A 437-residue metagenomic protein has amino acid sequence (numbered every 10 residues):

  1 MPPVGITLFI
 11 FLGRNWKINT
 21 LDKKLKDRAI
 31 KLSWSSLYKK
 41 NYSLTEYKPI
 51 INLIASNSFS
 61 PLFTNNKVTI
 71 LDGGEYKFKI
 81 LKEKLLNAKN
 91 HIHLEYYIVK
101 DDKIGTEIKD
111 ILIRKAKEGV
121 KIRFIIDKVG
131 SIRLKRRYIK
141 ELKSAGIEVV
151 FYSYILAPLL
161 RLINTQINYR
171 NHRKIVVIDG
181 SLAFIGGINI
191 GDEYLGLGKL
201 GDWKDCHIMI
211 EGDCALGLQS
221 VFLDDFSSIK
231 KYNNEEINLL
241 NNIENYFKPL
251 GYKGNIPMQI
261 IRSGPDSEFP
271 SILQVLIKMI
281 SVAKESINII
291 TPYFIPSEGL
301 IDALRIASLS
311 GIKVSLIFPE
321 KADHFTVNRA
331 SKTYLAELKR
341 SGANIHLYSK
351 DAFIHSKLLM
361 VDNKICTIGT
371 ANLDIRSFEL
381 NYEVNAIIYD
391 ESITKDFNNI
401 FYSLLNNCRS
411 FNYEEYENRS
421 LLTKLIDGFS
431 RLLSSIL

Functional and structural regions predicted by a protein language model:
M1-L273, K278, V282, A322 (+6 more regions): N-terminal localization/anchoring segments of enzymes in phospholipid and broader phosphate metabolism
K135, L300, T326-R329, L358: Short, well-ordered secondary-structure micro-motifs
Y293-V314, P319, H324: Helical hairpin unit composed of two closely spaced alpha helices linked by a short loop
A303-A307, T333, S403: Short, solvent-exposed amphipathic alpha-helical segments in soluble enzyme and RNA/protein-processing domains
R329, T333-A336: Short, structured helix-loop element that forms part of the nucleotide-activated donor/catalytic region
H346-K350: Active-site donor-binding acidic/aromatic loop of nucleotide-activated sugar and phosphosugar transferases involved
H355: Acidic, glycine-enriched loop/beta-strand segments at the rims of small-molecule binding/catalytic pockets
